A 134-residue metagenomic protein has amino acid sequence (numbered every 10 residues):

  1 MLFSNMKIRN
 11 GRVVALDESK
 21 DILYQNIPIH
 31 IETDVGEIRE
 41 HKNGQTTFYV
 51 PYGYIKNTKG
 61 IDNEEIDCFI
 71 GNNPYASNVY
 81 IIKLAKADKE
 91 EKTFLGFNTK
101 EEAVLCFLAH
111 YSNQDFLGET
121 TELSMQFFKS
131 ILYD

Functional and structural regions predicted by a protein language model:
L2-D134: Hydrophobic N-terminal alpha-helices or hydrophobic patches in metabolic proteins across all domains of life
